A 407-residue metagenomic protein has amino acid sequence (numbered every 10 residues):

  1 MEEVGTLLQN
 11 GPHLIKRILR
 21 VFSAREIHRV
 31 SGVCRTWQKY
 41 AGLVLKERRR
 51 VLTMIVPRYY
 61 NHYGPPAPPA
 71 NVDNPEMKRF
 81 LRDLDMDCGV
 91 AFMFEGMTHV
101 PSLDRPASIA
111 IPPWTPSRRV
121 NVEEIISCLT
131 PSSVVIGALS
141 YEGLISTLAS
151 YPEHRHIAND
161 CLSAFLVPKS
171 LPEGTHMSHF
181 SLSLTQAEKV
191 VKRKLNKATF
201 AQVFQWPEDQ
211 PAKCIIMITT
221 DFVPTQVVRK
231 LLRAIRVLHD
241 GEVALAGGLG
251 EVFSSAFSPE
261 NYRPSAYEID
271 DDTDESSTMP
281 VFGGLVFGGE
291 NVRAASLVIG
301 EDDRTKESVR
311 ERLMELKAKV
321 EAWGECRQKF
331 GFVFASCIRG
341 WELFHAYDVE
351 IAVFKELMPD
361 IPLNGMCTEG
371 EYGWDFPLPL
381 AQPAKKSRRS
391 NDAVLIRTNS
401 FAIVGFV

Functional and structural regions predicted by a protein language model:
E2-V407: Cofactor- and metal-binding active-site motifs of prokaryotic enzymes that mediate redox/radical or nucleophilic
